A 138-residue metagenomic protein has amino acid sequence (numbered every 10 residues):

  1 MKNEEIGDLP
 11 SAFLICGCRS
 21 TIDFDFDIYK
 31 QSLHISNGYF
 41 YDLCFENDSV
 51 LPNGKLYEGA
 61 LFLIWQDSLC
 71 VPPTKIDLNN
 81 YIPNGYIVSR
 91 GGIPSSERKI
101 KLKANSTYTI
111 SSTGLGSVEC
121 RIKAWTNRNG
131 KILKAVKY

Functional and structural regions predicted by a protein language model:
M1-C16: Sec-dependent bacterial lipoprotein signal peptides
C18-P73: N-terminal export/targeting and maturation segments
R19, H34, L115-Y138: Extended, polar beta-sheet/loop recognition surfaces of beta-rich domains that mediate binding to diverse ligands
Y57-S96: Extended, solvent-exposed segments with strong compositional bias
I100-A104: Surface-exposed, short loops/turns at beta-strand junctions within beta-sandwich domains
S106-I110: Short beta-strand segments enriched for Tyr within beta-sheet-rich domains, predominantly fibronectin type III
